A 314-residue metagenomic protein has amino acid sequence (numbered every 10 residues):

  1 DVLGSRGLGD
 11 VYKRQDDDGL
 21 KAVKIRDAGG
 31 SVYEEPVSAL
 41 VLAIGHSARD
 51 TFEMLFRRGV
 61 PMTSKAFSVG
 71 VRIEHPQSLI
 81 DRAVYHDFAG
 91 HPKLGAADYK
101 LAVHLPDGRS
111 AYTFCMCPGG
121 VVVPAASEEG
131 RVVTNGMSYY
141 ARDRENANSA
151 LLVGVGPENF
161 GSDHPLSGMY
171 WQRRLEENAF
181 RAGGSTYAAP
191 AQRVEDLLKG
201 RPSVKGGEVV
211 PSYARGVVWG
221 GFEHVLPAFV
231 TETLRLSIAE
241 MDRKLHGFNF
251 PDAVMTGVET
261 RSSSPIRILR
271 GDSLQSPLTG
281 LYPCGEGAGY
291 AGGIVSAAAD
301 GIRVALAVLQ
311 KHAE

Functional and structural regions predicted by a protein language model:
D1-Y12: Single conserved hydrophobic/aromatic residue that forms the stacking wall/gate of nucleotide- or nucleobase-binding
K13-R14, D18-K24, Q275-T279: Non-transmembrane, aqueous-exposed alpha-helical and coiled segments at domain scale
V23, E34-G45, L281: Short hydrophobic core segments
L42-R58: Flavin (primarily FAD) binding-site architecture
S47-D50, A288-L309: A conserved FAD-binding loop/helix module that cradles the flavin
T51, E129-P227: C-terminal catalytic lobe of FAD-dependent flavoproteins
A66-G154: Mid-to-C-terminal "cap/lid" subdomains and adjacent gly/pro-rich loops that border and regulate access to redox
V217-G285, G289-A291, A298: A glycine-rich dinucleotide-binding beta-alpha-beta segment and adjacent secondary-structure elements that constitute
